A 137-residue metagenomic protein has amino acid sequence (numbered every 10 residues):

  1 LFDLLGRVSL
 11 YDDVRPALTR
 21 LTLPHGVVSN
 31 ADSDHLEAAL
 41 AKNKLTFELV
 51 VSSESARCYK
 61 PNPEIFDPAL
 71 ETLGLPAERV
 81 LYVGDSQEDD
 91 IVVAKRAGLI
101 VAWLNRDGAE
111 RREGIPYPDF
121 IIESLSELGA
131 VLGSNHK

Functional and structural regions predicted by a protein language model:
L1-D13: Metal-dependent phosphoesterase signature
R15, T19, L23-K137: Asp-based, Mg2+/Mn2+-dependent phosphohydrolase catalytic module
